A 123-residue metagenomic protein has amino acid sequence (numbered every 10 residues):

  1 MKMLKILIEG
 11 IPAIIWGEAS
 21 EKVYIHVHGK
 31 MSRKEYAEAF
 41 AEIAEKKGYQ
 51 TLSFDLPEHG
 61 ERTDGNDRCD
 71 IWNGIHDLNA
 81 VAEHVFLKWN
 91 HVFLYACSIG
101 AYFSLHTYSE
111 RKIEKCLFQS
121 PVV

Functional and structural regions predicted by a protein language model:
M1-A19: N-terminal cap/lid segment of alpha/beta-hydrolase-fold proteins
E21-G29: Short beta-strand element of the alpha/beta-hydrolase
G29-E42: The serine-hydrolase catalytic nucleophile loop
Y36, R68-L87: Alpha/beta-hydrolase active-site loop
A41-D64: Conserved alpha/beta-hydrolase
L94-A96, Q119: Short beta-strand immediately N-terminal to the catalytic nucleophile in serine-hydrolase-like folds
A96-S104: Gly/Ala-rich beta-loop-alpha elbow adjacent to hydrolase catalytic centers
L117-V123: Active-site nucleophile loop of the alpha/beta-hydrolase fold
